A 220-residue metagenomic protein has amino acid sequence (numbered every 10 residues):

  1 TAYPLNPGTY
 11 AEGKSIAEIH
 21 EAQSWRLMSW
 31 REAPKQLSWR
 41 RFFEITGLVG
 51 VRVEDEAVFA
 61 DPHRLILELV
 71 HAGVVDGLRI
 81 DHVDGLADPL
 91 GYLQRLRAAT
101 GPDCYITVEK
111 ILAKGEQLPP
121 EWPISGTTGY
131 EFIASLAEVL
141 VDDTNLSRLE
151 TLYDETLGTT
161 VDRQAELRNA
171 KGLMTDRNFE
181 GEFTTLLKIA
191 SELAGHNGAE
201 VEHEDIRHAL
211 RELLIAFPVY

Functional and structural regions predicted by a protein language model:
T1-G77, D84-Y220: Alpha-amylase-like alpha-glycosidases and glucanotransferases acting on alpha-linked glucans and related
